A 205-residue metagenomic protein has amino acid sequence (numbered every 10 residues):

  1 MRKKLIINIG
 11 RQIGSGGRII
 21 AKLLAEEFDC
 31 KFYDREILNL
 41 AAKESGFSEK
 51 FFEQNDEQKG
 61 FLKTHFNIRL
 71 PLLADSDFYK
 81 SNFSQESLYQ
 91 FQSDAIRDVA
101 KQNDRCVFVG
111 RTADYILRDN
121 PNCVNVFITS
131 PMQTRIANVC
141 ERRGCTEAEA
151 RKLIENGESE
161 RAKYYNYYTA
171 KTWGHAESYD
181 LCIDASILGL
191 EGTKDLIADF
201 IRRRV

Functional and structural regions predicted by a protein language model:
K3-Q12, D104: Pre-Walker A (Motif I) flank of P-loop NTPase domains
I9-K22: Glycine-rich phosphate-binding P-loop
K31-A42: Short beta-strand-centered segment that lines the nucleotide-binding/catalytic pocket of NTP-utilizing
A42-R105: ATP-dependent small-molecule kinase phosphotransfer cores that center on conserved nucleotide phosphate-binding segments
L62-P71, T146-L190: Small-molecule kinase domains that catalyze NTP-dependent phosphoryl transfer to phosphate-bearing small molecules
V99, C106, I116-D119, N138: RNA pseudouridine synthases
D119-R143, E147-G157: Conserved phosphate-donor/acceptor-positioning beta-strand/loop module used by diverse small-molecule
